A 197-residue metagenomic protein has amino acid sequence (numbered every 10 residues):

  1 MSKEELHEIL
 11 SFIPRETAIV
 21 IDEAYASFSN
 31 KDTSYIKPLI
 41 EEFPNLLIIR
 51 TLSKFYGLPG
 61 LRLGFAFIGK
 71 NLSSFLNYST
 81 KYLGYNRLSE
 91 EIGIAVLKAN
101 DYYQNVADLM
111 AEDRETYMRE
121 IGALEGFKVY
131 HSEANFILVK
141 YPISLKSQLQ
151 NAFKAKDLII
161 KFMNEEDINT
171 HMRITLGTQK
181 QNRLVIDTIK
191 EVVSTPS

Functional and structural regions predicted by a protein language model:
M1-I19, E23-F55: Active-site pre-lysine segment of PLP-dependent enzymes
E4, E8, P38, T116 (+2 more regions): Alpha-helical scaffolding segments of alpha/beta enzyme cores, especially the outer helices of TIM-barrel or partial
A18, K128, I159: Residue-level detector of anion-binding/catalytic polar loops
N45-A123, K128-Y130: PLP-dependent aminotransferase class I/II
G60, E133, D167-T170: Short acidic/glycine-enriched loop/turn segments that link adjacent beta-strands
M110-A111, I121-K156, M172, L176: Conserved PLP-binding catalytic core of the aspartate aminotransferase-like
A155-K156, I160-K161, E165-S197: PLP-dependent enzyme catalytic core of the Aspartate aminotransferase-like
